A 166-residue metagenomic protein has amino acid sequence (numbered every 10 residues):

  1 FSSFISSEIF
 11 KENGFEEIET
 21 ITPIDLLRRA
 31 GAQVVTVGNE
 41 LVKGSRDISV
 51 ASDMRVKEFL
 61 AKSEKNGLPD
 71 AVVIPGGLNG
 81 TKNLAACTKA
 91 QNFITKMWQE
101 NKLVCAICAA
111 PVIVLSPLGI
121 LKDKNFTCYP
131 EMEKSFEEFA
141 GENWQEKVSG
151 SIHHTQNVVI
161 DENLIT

Functional and structural regions predicted by a protein language model:
F1-S3: N-terminal mitochondrial targeting presequence
S6-F15, I24-V35, D53-A106, A110-T166: Active-site-adjacent pocket-lining segments in enzyme domains
I18: Residues that form or flank phosphate/diphosphate-binding pockets in enzymes that use nucleotide phosphates
V37-R55: N-terminal beta-loop-helix "entrance" segment that forms/cooperates in small-molecule cofactor or anionic ligand
